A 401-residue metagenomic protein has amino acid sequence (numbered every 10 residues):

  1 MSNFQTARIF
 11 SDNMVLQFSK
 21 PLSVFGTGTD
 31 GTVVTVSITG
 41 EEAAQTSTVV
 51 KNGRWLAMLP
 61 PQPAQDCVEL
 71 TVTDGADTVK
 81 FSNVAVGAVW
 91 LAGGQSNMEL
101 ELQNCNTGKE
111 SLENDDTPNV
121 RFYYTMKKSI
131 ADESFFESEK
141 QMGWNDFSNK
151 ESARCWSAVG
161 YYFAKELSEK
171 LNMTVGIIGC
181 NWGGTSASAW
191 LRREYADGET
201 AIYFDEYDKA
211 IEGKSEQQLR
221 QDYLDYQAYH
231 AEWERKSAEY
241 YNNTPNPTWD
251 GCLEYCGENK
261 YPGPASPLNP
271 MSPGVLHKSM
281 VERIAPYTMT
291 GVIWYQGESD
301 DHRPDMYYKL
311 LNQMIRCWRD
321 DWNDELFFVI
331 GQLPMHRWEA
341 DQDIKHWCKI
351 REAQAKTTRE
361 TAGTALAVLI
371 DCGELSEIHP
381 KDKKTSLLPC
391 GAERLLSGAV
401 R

Functional and structural regions predicted by a protein language model:
M1-R401: Cell-envelope and extracellular/periplasmic
